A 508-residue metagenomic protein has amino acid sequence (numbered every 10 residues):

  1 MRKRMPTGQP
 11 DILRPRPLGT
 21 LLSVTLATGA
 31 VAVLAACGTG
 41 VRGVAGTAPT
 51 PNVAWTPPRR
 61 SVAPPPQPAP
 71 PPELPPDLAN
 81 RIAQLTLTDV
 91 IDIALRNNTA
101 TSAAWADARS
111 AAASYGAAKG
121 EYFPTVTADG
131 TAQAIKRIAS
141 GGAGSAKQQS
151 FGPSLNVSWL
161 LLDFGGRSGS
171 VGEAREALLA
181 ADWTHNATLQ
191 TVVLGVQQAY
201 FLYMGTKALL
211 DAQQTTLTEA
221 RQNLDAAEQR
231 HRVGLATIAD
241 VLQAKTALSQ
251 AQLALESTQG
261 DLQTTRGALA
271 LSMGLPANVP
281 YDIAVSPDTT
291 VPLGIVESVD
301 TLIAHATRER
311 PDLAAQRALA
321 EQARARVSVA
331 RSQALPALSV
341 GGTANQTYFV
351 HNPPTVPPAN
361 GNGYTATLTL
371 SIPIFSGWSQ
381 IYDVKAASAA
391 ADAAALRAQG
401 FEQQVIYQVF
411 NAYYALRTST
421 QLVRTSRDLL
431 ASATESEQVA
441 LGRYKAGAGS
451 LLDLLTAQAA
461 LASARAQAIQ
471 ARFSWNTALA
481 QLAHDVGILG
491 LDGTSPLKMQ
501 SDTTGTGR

Functional and structural regions predicted by a protein language model:
R2-L13, L18-I93, Q259-H305, Q481-R508: Terminal intrinsically disordered/low-complexity segments used for targeting and assembly
G38, H185-H305, A415, S419 (+4 more regions): Periplasmic alpha-helical coiled-coil/stalk elements that build and connect Gram-negative outer-membrane
T39-G40, E121-T188, E297-H305, E309 (+3 more regions): Small/polar-residue-enriched beta-strand and adjacent coil segments characteristic of outer-membrane beta-barrel
R81-T131, N156, L160, T184: Intrinsically disordered, glycine/charged-rich N-terminal periplasmic/extracytoplasmic linker segments that lie
H231-L235, Y444-A448, D485, L489: A short glycine-centered flexible hinge/capping loop motif at secondary-structure junctions
S450-A462, L491-Q500: Short histidine
